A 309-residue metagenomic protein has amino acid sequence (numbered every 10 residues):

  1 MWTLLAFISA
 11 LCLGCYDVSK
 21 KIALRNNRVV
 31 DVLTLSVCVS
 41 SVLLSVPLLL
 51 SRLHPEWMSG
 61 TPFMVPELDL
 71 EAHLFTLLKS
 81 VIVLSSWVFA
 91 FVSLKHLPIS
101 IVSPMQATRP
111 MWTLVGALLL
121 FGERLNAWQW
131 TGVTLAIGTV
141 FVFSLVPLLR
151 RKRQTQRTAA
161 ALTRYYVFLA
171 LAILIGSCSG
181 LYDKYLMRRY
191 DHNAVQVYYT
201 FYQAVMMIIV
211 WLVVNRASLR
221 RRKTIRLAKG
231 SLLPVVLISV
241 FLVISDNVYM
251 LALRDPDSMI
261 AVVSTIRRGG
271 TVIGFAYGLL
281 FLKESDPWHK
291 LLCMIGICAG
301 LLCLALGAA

Functional and structural regions predicted by a protein language model:
M1-C12, P66-V83, A127-G138, A170 (+2 more regions): Structural signature of hydrophobic alpha-helical transmembrane segments
M1-L11, M111-L174, K184, D286-A309: Juxtamembrane helix-loop boundary signature in multi-pass membrane transporters
W2-I8, E56-F89, Q106, T163-L174 (+2 more regions): Loop-to-transmembrane-helix transition segments
G14-S40, M58-P66, C178-Q203, D257-V262: Juxtamembrane helix-loop-helix junctions in multi-pass membrane proteins
C15-R28, L84-I101, F141-Q154, I209-T224 (+1 more regions): C-terminal ends of transmembrane helices
R25-V32, F89-M105, R188-V195, N247-G269: Structural motif at transmembrane-helix junctions in multi-pass transporters
V39-L43, M105-L119, F201-I209, S245 (+3 more regions): Alpha-helical transmembrane segments of compact multi-pass small-molecule transporters, enriched in specific families
S41-E71, L119, R124, F141-Q156 (+5 more regions): Membrane-interface helix-cap regions at the ends of transmembrane helices in multi-pass membrane proteins
